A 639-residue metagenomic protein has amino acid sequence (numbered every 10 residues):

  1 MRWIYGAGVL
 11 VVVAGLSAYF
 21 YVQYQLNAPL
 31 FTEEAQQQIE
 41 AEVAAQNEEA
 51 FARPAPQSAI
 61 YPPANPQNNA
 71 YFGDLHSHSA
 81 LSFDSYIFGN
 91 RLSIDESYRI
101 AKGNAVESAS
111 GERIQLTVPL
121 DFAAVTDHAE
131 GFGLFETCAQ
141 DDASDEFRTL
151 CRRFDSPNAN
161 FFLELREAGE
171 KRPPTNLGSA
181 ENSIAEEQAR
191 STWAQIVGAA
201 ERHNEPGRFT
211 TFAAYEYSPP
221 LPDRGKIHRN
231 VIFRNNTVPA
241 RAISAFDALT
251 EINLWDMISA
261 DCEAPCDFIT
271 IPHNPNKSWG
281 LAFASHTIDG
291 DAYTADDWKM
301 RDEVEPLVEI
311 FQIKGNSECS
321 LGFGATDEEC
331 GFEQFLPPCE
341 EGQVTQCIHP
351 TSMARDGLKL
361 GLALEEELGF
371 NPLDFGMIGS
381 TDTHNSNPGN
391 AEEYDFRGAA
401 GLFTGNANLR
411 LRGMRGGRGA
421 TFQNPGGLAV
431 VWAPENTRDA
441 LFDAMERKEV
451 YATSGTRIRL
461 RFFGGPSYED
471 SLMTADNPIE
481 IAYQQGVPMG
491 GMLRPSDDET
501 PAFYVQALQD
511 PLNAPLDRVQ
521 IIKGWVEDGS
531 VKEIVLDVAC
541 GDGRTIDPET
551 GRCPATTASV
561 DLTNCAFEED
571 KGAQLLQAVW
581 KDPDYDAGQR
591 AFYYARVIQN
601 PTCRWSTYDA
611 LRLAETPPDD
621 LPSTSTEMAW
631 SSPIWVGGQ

Functional and structural regions predicted by a protein language model:
R2-G8, V12-I94, Y98, A105-C151 (+5 more regions): C-terminal functional module detector
S77-I87, I94, C151-F154, R166-S179 (+1 more regions): Enzymes and membrane/adaptor proteins characterized by extended Gly/Ser/Thr/Asp/Glu-rich, aromatic-dotted
C151-P174, P548, R552, L562-N564: Low-complexity, serine/threonine/proline-enriched polar segments
S183-E187, R202-G207, S218-L221, I227 (+3 more regions): A conserved hydrophobic secondary-structure block that centers on an alpha-helix together with its immediately flanking
W193: Alpha-helix-centered segments that form part of catalytic cores
T237, I243, N253-M257: Acidic, metal/ion-coordinating pockets
A240-R241, E251, A440-D443: Ampiphathic alpha-helical segments that act as solvent-exposed interaction surfaces
I252-D261, K277: Short loop/hinge segments at the start of secondary-structure elements
